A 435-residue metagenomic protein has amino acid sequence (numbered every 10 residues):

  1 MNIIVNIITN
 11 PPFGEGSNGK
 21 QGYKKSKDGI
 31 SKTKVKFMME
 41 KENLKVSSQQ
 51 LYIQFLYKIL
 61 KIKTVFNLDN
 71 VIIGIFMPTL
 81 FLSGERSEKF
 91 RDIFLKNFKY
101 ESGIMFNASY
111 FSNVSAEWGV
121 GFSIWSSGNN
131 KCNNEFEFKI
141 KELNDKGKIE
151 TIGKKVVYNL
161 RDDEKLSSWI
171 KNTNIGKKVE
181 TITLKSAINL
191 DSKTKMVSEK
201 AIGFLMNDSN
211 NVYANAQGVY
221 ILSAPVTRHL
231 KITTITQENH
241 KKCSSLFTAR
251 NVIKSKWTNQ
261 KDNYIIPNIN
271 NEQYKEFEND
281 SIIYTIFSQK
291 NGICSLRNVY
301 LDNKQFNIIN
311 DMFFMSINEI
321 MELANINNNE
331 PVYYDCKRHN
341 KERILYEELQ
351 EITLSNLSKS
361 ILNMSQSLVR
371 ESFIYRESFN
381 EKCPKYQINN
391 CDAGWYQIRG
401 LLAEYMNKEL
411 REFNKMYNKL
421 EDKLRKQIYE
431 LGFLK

Functional and structural regions predicted by a protein language model:
M1-I75: SAM-dependent methyltransferase catalytic-core segment centered on the flexible catalytic loop and adjoining short
P11-E15, M77-F81, N107-A108, S127-N129 (+1 more regions): Short, flexible loop/turn elements at secondary-structure junctions
G19-K27, E88-D92, F138: "Short basic amphipathic alpha-helical interaction patches in structured regions
K25-T33, I75, R86, Y100-M105 (+1 more regions): Basic, glycine-/proline-tolerant helical and adjacent loop/strand elements that line or dock onto nucleic-acid
K63-L95: Short, electropositive alpha-helical surface patch
S83-G84, E88, K96-E137: Class I S-adenosyl-L-methionine
E117-L184: Flexible, glycine-/basic-rich loop-and-beta segments that form/coincide with the SAM-dependent methyltransferase
N189-K435: C-terminal target-recognition/interaction regions appended to catalytic cores
